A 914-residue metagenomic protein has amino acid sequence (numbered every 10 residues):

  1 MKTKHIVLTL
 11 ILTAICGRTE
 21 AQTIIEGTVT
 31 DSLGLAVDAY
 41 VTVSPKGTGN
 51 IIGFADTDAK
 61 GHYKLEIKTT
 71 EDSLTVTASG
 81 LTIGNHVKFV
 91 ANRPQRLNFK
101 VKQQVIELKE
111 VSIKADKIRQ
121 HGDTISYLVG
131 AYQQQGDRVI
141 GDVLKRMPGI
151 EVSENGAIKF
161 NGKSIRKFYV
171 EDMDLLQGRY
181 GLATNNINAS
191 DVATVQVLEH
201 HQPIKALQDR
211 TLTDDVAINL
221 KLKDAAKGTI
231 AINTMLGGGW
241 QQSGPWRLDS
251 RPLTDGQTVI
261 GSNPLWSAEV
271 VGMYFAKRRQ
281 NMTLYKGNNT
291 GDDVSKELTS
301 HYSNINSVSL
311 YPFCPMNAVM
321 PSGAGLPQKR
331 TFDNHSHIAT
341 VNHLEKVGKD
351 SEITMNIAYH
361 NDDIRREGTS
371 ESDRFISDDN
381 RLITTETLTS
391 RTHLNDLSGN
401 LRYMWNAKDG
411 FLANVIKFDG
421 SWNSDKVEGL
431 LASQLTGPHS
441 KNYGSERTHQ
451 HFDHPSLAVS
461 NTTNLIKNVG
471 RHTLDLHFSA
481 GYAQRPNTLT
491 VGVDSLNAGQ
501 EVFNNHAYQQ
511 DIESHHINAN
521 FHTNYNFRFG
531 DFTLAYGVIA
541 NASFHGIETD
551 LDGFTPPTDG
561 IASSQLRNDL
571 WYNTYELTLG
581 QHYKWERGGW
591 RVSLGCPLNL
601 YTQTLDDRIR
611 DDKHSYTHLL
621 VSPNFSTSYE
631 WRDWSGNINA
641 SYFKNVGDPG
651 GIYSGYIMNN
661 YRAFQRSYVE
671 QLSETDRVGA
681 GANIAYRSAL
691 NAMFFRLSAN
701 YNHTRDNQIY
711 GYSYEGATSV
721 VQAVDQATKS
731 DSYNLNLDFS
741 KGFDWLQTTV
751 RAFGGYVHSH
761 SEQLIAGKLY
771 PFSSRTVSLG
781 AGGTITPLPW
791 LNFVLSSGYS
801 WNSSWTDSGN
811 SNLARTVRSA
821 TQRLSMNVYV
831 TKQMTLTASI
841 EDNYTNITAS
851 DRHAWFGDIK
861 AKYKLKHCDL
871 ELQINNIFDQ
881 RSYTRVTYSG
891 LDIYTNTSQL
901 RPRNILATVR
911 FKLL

Functional and structural regions predicted by a protein language model:
Q22, T28, S32, K60-K64 (+19 more regions): Membrane-proximal, glycine/serine-rich, low-complexity loop/turn segments characteristic of large bacterial
S32-K46: Short, ordered, surface-exposed loop/turn motifs in non-cytosolic proteins
S44-N50, S73-K88: A short, solvent-exposed loop/turn motif at the edges and junctions of modular extracellular/periplasmic domains
T48-H62: Short, acidic Ser/Thr/Gly-rich low-complexity loop/linker segments typical of extracellular and cell-surface proteins
Q208-D209, P245-D249, Y285, V294-S300 (+16 more regions): Outer-membrane beta-barrel translocator domains and adjoining extracellular loop/strand segments of Gram-negative
I260-S262, T331-D333, T389-H393, H449-L457 (+10 more regions): Replace "Gram-negative outer membrane beta-barrel proteins" with "bacterial and organellar outer membrane beta-barrel
T387, I561-N568, S667, S673 (+1 more regions): Outer membrane beta-barrel strand-and-loop segments of large Gram-negative receptors, especially TonB-dependent
S778-S800, D807, S811-L914: Conserved C-terminal beta-signal and adjacent last beta-strands/turns of outer-membrane beta-barrel proteins
